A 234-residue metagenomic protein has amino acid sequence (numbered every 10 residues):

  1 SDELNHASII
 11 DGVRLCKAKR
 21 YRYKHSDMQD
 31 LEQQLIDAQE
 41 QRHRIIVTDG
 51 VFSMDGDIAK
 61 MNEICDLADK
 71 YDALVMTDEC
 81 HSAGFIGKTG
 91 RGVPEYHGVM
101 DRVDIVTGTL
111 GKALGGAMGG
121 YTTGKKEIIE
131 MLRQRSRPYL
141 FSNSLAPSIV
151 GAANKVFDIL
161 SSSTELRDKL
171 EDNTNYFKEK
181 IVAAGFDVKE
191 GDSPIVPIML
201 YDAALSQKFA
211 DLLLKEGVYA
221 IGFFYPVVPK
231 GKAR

Functional and structural regions predicted by a protein language model:
S1-A7: Conserved PLP-anchoring active-site segment centered on the Schiff-base-forming lysine
A7-C16: Active-site-proximal loop->helix
C16, K70-Y71, A184, E216: Helix C-cap/helix->beta junction micro-motif
Y21-T77: Active-site phosphate-binding strand-loop segment of PLP-dependent enzymes
D72, G92-G111, E130-Q134: Conserved active-site segment immediately N-terminal to the catalytic lysine that forms the internal aldimine
I105-T107, G115-T164: Conserved core segment of the aminotransferase class I/II
D168-F177, V182-G217, G231-A233: Conserved PLP-binding catalytic core of the aspartate aminotransferase-like
